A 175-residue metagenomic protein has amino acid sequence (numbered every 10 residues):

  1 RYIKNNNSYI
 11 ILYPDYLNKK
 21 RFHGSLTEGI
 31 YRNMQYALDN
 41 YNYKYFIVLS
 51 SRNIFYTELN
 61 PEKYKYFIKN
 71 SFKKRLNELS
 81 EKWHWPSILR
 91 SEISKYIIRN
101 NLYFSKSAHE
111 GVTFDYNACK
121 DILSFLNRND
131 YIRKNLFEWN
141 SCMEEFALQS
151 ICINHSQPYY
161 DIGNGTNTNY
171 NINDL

Functional and structural regions predicted by a protein language model:
Y2-K44, V48-L49: Active-site-proximal specificity loops/subdomain of glycosyltransferases
Y2-N6, L38-D39, N60-F67, N154-H155: Short, surface-exposed basic-aromatic patches at helix termini and helix-loop junctions that form
L17-N18, N53-F55, C119, G165-T168: Short, solvent-exposed loop/turn segments at secondary-structure junctions
H23-Y31, N53, S141-Q149: Conserved glycosyltransferase catalytic-site signature
R32, A118-D121, A147-N154: Amphipathic alpha-helical segments that form well-ordered structural scaffolds and often line/cohere around active
Y45-S50, T57, I68, T113 (+1 more regions): A structural signal for short, well-ordered beta-strand segments and their strand-loop junctions that often border
I54-L136, S141, E145: Conserved catalytic core of nucleotide-sugar-dependent glycosyltransferases
N127-L175: C-terminal catalytic/acceptor-binding lobe
